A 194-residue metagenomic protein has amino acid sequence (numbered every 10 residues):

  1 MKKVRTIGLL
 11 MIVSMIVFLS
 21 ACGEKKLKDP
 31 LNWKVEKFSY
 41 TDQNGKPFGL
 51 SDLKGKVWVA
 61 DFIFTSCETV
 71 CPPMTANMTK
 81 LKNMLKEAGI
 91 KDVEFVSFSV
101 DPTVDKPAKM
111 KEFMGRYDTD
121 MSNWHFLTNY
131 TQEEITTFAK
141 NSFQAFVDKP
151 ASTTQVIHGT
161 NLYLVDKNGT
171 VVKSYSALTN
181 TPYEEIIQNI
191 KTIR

Functional and structural regions predicted by a protein language model:
M1-M11: Bacterial N-terminal signal peptides that target proteins for export
V17-A21: C-terminal motif of bacterial Sec signal peptides marking the signal peptidase cleavage site
E24-S51, A76-N77: N-terminal "domain-start" segment that seeds a small globular fold
L50-P72, M78: Short active-site neighborhood of thiol/selenol oxidoreductases, capturing the structured segment around
V70-K86, P107: Typically the conserved alpha-helix immediately C-terminal to a functionally engaged Cys/Sec in thioredoxin-like
D92-D105, N123-Q132: Thiol-based oxidoreductase modules, predominantly thioredoxin-like and allied folds used for disulfide exchange
K111-H158: Short, internal strand/loop/helix patches that form the active-site neighborhood or redox-interaction surface
K149-R194: Thiol-/selenol-based redox modules, centered on thioredoxin-like and closely related oxidoreductase domains
